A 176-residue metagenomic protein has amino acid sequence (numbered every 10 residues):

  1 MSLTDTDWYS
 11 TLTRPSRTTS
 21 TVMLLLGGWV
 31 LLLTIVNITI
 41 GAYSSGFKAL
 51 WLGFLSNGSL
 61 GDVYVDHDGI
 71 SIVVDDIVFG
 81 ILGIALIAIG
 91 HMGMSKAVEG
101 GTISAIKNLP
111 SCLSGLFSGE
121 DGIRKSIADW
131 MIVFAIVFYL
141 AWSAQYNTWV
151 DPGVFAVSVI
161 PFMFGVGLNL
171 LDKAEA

Functional and structural regions predicted by a protein language model:
M1-Y9, L171-A176: Short, charged juxtamembrane terminal tails flanking transmembrane helices
W8-L31: Alpha-helical transmembrane segments and their helix-start/interface "positive-inside/aromatic belt" motifs in integral
S16, L55-G80: Membrane-interface segments at the starts/ends of alpha-helical transmembrane spans
T34-L60, A97: Membrane-helix interface motif
I70-V78, W149-I160: Hydrophobic alpha-helical transmembrane segments
I84-L109: Membrane-water interface of transmembrane alpha-helices
G100-G153: Hydrophobic alpha-helical transmembrane segments of integral membrane proteins
V154-A176: Alpha-helical transmembrane segments and their immediate juxtamembrane interface regions
